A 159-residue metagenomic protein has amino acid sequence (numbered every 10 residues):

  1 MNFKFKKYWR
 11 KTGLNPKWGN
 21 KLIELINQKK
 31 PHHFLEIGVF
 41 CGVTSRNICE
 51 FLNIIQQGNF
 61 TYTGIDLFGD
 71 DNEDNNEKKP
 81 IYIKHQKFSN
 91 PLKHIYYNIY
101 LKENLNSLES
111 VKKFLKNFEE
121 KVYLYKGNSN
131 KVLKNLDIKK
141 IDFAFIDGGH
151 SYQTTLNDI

Functional and structural regions predicted by a protein language model:
F3-I159: S-adenosylmethionine/decaboxylated-SAM
